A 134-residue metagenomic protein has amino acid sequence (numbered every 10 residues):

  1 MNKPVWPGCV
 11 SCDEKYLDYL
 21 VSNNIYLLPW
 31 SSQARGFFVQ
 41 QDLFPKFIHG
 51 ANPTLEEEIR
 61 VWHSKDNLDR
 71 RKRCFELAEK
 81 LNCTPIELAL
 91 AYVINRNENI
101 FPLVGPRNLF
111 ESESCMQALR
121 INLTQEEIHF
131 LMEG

Functional and structural regions predicted by a protein language model:
M1-E133: Beta/alpha (TIM)-barrel catalytic core signal, keyed to glycine-rich beta->alpha loops juxtaposed to Asp/Glu that bind
